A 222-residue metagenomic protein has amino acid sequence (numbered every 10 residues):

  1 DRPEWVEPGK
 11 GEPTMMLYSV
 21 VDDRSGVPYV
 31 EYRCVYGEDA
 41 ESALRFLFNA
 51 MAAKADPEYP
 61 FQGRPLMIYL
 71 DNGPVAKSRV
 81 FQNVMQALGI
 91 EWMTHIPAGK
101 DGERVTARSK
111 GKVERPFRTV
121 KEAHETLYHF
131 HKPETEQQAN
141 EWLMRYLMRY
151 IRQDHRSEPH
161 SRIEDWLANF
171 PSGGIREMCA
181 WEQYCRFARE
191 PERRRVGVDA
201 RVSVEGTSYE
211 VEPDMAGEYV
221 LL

Functional and structural regions predicted by a protein language model:
D1-Y59, R64-Y69: A short, conserved beta-strand element enriched in hydrophobic/aromatic residues
W5-V6, Y29, S78, G206 (+1 more regions): Short helix/loop capping segments that flank catalytic or ligand/cofactor-binding pockets
E12, G73-K77, D214: Short, glycine/acidic-rich beta->alpha junctions
E38, V75-K77, D101: Flexible loop/turn segments at secondary-structure boundaries
S42, F46, V80, W142: Charged catalytic carboxylate motif
F61-L66, N72, F81-M178: Globin-like tetrapyrrole-binding proteins
I151-L222: C-terminal, beta-rich DNA-binding module of retroviral/retroelements integrases
